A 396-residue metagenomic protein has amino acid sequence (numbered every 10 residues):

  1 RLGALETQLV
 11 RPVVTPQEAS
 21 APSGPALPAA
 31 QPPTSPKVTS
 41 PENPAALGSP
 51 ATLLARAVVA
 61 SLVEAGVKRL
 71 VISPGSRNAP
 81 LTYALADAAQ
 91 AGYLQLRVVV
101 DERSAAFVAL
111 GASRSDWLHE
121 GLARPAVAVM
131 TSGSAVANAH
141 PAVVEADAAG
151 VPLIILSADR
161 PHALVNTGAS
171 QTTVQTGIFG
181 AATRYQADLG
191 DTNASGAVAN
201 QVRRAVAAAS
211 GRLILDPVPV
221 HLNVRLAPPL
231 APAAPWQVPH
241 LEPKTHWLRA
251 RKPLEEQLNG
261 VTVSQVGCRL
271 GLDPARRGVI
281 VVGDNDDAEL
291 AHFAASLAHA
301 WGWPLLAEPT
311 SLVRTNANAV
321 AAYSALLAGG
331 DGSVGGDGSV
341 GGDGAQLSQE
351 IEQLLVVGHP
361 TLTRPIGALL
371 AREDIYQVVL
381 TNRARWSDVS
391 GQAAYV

Functional and structural regions predicted by a protein language model:
E6, G66-R69, R114-M130, V136 (+4 more regions): Structural signature of the thiamine diphosphate
R11, T15-S49, L118-L122, L213 (+1 more regions): Intrinsically disordered, low-complexity terminal tails and inter-domain linkers enriched for S/T/G/P/D/E
S49-V59, I72-S76, L226-N318: Cofactor-pocket helix-loop regions in the catalytic cores of large enzyme subunits
R56-V67, G111-A123, A209-D216, V266-R277 (+1 more regions): Glycine-rich phosphate/diphosphate-binding loops that line cofactor/substrate pockets in enzymes
R69-Y83: N-terminal glycine-rich anion-binding loops that anchor highly charged ligand groups
G75-N78, T131-A135, D159-P161, R225-P229 (+4 more regions): Short glycine-rich anion-binding loops that position phosphate/pyrophosphate groups of nucleotides and phosphorylated
A79-A163: Thiamine diphosphate
A106, R114-L118, N138, Q265-C268 (+1 more regions): Glycine-rich, anion-gripping cofactor-binding loops and their flanking helix/strand elements in enzyme active sites
